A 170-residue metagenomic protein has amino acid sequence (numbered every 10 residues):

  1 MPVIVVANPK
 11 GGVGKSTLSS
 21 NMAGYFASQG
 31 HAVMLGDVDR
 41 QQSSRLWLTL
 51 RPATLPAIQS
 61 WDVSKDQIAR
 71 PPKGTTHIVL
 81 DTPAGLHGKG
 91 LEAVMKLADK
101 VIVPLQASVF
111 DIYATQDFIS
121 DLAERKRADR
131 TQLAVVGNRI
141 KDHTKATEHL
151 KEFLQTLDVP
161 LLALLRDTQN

Functional and structural regions predicted by a protein language model:
P2-V13, S20, G24-K96: P-loop/Walker-type NTP enzyme "switch/lid" segment
S16-S20, T115-Q116: Motif I (Walker A/P-loop) of helicase-class P-loop NTPases
A32-V33, I78, V101, Q132-L133 (+1 more regions): Hydrophobic anchor at the start of a short beta-strand that flanks the dinucleotide cofactor-binding loop
R40-Q42, V109, I140-H143, N170: Conserved nucleotide-binding/hydrolysis micro-motifs of P-loop NTPases
K89-V109: Inter-motif core of Ras-like GTPase G domains
Y113-T131, N138: Conserved C-terminal guanine-recognition region of P-loop GTPase G domains, centered on the G4
K141, K151-N170: Beta-strand-loop-alpha "switch" segments that mediate conformational coupling across diverse proteins
